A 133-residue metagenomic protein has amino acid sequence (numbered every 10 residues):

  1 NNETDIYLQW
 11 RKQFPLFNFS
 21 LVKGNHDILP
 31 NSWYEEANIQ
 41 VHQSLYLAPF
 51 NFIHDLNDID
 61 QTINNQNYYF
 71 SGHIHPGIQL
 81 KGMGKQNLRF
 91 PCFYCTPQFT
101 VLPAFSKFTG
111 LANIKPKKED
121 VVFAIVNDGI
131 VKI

Functional and structural regions predicted by a protein language model:
N1-Y46: Core catalytic region of metal-dependent phosphoesterases/phosphodiesterases, especially metallo-beta-lactamase-like
F19-N25, F52-H54, Y69-H75, L102-P103: Active-site neighborhood of phospho(di)ester-bond hydrolases with catalytic His/Asp-centered motifs
H26-N31, I59-D60, H75-Q79, F108-A112: Active-site environment of divalent metal-dependent phosphoester hydrolases
E35-S44, Q66-Y69, K117-I125: Active-site regions of enzymes building and remodeling cell-envelope glycoconjugates
H42-A48, C92-C95: Short acidic-hydrophobic surface loop/beta-edge motif
S44-I63, Y69: Core dinuclear metal-dependent hydrolase active-site scaffold
Q66-S71, H75, K81-K85: Phosphate/diphosphate-binding glycine-rich loops and adjacent basic-rich segments that engage nucleotide
I78-I133: Acidic, His/Gly-rich catalytic cores of divalent-metal-dependent hydrolytic chemistry
